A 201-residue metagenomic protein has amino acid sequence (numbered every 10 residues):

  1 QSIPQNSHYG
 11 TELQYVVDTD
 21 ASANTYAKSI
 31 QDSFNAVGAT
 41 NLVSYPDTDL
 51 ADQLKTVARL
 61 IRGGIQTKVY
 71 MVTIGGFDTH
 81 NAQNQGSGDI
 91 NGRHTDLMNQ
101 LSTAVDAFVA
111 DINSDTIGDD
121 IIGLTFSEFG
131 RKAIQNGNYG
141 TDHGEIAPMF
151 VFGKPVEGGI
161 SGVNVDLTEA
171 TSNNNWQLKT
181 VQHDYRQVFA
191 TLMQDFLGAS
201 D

Functional and structural regions predicted by a protein language model:
Q1-S114, I134, P148-D201: Feature for exported/extracytoplasmic and membrane-associated proteins, marking the mature portion
K68-Y70, D119-I122: Residue-level recognition of the N-termini of beta-strands and the immediately preceding loop/turn
D111-I117, G123-D142, F150: Hydrophobic alpha-helical bundle architecture
E145: Glycine-rich and small/hydrophobic secondary-structure elements
